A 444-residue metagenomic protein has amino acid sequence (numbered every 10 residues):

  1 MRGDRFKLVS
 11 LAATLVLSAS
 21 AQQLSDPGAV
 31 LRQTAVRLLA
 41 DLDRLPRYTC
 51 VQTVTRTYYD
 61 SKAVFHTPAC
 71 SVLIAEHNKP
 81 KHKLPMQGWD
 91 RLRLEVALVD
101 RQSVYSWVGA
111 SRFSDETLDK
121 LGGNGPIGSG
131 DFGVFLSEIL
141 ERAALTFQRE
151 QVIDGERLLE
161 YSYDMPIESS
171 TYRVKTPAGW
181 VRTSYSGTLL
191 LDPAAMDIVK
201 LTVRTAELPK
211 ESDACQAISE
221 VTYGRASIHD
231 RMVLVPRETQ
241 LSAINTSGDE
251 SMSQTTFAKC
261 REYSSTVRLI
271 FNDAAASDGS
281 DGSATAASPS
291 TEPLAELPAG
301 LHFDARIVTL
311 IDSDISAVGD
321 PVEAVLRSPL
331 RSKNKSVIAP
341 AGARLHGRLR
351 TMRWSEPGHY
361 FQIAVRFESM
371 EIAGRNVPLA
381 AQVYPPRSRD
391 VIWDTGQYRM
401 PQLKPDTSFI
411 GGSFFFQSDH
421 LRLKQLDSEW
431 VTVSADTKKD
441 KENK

Functional and structural regions predicted by a protein language model:
M1-R5: N-terminal secretory signal peptides that target proteins for export/translocation
K7-S18: Bacterial N-terminal signal peptides
S18-S20, C50, T407: Intrinsically disordered low-complexity regions specifically enriched for long asparagine
Q22-S186, P193-V199, R204-E296: Structured extracytoplasmic
G187-L189, H302: A generic structural signal for ordered secondary structure
V199, G224, T291-K444: Contiguous beta-sheet cores, especially beta-hairpins with glycine/small-residue-rich turns and Gly-(small hydrophobic)
